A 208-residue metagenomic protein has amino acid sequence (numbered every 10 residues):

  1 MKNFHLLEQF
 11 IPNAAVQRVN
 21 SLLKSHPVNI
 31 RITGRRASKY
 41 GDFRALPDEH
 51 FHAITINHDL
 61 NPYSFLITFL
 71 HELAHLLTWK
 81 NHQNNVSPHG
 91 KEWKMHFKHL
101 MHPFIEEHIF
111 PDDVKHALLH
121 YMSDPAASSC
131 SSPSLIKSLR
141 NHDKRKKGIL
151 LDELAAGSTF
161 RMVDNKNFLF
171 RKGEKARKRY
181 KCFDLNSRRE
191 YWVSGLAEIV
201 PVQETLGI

Functional and structural regions predicted by a protein language model:
K2-D48, A53, D59-P62, H82-I208: Metalloprotease/metallohydrolase-associated module, dominated by Zn2+-dependent proteases
I67-K80: Active-site recognition of the HExxH zinc-binding catalytic motif
